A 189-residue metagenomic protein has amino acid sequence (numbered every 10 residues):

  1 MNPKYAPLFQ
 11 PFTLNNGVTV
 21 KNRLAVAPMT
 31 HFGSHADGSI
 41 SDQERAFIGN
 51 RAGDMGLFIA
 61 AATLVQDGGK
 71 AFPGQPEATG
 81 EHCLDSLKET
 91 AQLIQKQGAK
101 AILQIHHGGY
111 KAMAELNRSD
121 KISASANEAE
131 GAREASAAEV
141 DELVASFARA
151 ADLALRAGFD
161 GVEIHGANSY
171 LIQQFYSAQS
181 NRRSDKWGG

Functional and structural regions predicted by a protein language model:
M1-P28, I94: N-terminal amphipathic alpha-helix/helix-capping segment at the start of soluble metabolic enzymes
N15, K21-D42, L57-F58: N-terminal binding-site loop/beta-alpha segment at the start of enzyme catalytic domains that lines or forms
R23-A25, L57-I59, K100-Q104, G161-E163: Structural preference for beta-strand elements that scaffold enzyme active sites
V26, R51, I94, L103 (+1 more regions): Conserved, mostly hydrophobic/aromatic
H35-N50, P76-K96, E115, A137-D152: Glycine-rich anion/phosphate-binding loops
E44-D67, R156-G161: Catalytic domains of carbohydrate-active enzymes, especially glycoside hydrolases
I59-L84, I105-R118, I164-G188: Glycine-rich, proline-tolerant flexible connector loops at the mouths of alpha/beta enzymes
K100, H106-F159: Non-globular sequence segments
